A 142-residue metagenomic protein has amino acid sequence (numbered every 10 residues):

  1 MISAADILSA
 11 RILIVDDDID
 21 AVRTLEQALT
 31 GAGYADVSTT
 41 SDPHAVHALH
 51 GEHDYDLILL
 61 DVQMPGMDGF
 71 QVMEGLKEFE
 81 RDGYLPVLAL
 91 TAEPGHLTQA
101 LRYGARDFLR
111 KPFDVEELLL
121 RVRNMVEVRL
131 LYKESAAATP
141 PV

Functional and structural regions predicted by a protein language model:
D16, D61: Active-site residues of response regulator receiver
I19-S38: Two-component/phosphorelay signaling modules centered on CheY-like receiver
E26, Q71, G83, E93-D107: Alpha4 helix (beta4-alpha4-beta5 surface) of REC/receiver domains from two-component response regulators
E26, T39-L57: Acidic, metal-coordinating helix/loop segments flanking the phosphotransfer/catalytic sites of two-component signaling
A48, F70-G83: Short amphipathic alpha-helix used as the core "switch/output" element in two-component signaling
M64: Receiver (REC) domain active-site loop signature in two-component systems and cognate sites in sensor histidine kinases
L88-T91: Hydrophobic/aromatic residues positioned on beta-strands within the core alpha/beta folds
F113-V126: C-terminal output helix
